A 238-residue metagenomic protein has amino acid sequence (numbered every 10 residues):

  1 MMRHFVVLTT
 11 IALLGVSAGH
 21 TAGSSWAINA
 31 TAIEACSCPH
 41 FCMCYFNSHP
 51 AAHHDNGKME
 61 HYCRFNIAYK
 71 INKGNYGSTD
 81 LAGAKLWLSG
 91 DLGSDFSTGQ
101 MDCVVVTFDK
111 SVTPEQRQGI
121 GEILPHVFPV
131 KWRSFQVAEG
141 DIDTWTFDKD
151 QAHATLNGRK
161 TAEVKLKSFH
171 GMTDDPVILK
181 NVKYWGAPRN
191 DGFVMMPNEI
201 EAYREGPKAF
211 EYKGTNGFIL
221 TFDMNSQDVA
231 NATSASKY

Functional and structural regions predicted by a protein language model:
M1-F5: Positively charged n-region of N-terminal signal peptides that target proteins for export
V7-G15: Bacterial N-terminal signal peptides
A22-N75: N-terminal segment immediately downstream of the Sec signal-peptide cleavage site in secreted/extracellular proteins
A52-A82, K183-A187, G192, M196-E201: Short, positively charged
H53, G83-W87, I123: Short intrinsically disordered coil segments
K73-P114: Mid-chain, structured segments of secreted extracytoplasmic proteins
T98-A232, K237: Mature, soluble, non-transmembrane domains
